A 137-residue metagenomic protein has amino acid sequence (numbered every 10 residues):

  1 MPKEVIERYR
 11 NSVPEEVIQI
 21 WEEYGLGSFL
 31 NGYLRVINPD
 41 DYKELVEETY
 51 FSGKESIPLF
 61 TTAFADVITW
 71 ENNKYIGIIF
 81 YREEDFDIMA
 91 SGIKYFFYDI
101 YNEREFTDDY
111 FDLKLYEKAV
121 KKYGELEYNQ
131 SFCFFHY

Functional and structural regions predicted by a protein language model:
M1, F111-Y137: Low-complexity intrinsically disordered segments
M1-I78, Q130-Y137: A surface-exposed partner-binding patch
K3, K43, K54, K74 (+4 more regions): Context-gated lysine
E7, N11, E22, L26 (+4 more regions): Generic surface-pattern signal
A63-A65, A90, A119: A sequence-composition feature that detects small, non-aromatic residues
G77-L115: Compact, glycine/acidic-enriched structural inserts
